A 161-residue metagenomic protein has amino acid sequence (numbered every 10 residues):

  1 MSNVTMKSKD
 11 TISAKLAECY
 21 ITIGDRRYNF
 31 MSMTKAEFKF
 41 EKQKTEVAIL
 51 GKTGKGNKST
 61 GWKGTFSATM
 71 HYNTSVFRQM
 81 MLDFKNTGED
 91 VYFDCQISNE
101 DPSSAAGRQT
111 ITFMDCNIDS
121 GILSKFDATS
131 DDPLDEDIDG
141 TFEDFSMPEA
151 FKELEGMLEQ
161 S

Functional and structural regions predicted by a protein language model:
M1-K7, E136-D137, T141-S161: Protruding loop/beta-arch "assembly-hinge" segments enriched in small, turn-prone residues
S2-R78, D115-D139: Solvent-exposed edge beta-strands and adjacent loop segments that serve as assembly or binding interfaces
M33, Q79-M80, D90, E159-S161: A short, polar/proline- and glycine-enriched secondary-structure boundary/capping micro-motif
S75, P102, F145-S146: Short Gly/Pro-enriched loop/turn and capping motifs at secondary-structure junctions
V76-M81, E149: Short, conserved charged micro-motifs
M81-M114: Short, acidic/charged, Gly/Pro-enriched secondary-structure junctions
A106, L123-F126, E149-K152: Flexible, membrane-facing loop/turn or short amphipathic-helix motifs that contact lipid bilayers or gate lipid-binding
